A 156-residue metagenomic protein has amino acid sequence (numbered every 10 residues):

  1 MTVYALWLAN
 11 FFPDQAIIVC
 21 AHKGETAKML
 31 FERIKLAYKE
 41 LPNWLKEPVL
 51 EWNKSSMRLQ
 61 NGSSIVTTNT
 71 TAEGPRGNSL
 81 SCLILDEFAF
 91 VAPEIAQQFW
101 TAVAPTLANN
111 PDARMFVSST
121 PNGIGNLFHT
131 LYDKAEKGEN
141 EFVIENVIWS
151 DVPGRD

Functional and structural regions predicted by a protein language model:
M1-D156: Phosphate/NTP-binding elements of NTP-utilizing enzymes
